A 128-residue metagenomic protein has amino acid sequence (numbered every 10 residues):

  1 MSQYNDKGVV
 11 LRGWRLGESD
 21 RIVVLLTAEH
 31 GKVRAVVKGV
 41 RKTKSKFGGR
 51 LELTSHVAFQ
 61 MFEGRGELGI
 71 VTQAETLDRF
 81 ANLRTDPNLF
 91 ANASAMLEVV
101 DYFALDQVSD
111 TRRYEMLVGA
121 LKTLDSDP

Functional and structural regions predicted by a protein language model:
M1-P128: Non-catalytic alpha-helical scaffolds and adjoining flexible linkers that form interface surfaces for assembly
